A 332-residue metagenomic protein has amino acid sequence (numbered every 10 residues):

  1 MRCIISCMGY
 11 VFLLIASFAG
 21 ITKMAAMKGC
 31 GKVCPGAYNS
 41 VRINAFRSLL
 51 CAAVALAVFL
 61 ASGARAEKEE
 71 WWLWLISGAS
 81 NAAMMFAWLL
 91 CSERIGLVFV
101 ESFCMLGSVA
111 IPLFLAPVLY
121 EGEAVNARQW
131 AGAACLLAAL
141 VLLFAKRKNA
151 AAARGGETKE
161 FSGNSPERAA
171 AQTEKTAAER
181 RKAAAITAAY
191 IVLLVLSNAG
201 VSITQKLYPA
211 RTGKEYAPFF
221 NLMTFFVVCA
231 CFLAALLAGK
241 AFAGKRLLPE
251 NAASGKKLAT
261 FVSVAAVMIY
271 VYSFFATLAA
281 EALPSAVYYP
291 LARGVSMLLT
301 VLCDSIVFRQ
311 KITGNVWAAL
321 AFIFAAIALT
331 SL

Functional and structural regions predicted by a protein language model:
R2-L332: Polytopic alpha-helical membrane proteins, predominantly small-molecule transporters/carriers
